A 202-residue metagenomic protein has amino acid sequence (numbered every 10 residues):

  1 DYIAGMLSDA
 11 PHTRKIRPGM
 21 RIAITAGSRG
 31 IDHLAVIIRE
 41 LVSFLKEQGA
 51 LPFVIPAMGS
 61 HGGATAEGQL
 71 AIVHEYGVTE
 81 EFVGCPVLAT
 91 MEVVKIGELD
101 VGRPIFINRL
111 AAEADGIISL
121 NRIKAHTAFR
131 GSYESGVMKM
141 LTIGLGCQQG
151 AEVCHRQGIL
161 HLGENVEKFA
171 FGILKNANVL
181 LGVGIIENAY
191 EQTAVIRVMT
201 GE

Functional and structural regions predicted by a protein language model:
D1-P18, I31-A35, I118: An N-terminal, well-structured beta->alpha segment
P18-R21, Q48-L51, F82-C85, V101 (+3 more regions): Short coil/turn connectors at secondary-structure junctions
R21-G30, F53-M58: Short glycine-rich or small-residue beta-strand-to-loop segments that form or flank ligand, phosphate, metal/Fe-S
I31-I38, G63, H126-F129, M140: Short glycine/serine/threonine-rich phosphate/pyrophosphate-binding segments that cradle anionic phosphate groups
D32-P52: Histidine-anchored nucleotide/phosphate-binding helix
L51-E67: Active-site histidine-anchored catalytic micro-motif
G68-S132: An acidic, phosphate/nucleotide-engaging active-site surface
R122-E202: Catalytic cores of enzyme domains
